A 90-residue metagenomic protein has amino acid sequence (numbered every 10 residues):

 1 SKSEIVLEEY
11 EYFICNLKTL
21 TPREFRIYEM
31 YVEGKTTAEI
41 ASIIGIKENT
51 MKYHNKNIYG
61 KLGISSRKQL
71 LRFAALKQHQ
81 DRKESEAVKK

Functional and structural regions predicted by a protein language model:
S1-S3, S42-I43: Short, motif-level signal for alpha-helix interfacial/capping segments enriched in acidic residues and aromatics/proline
K2-R26: Regulatory hinge/linker segments at domain boundaries that couple sensory/effector modules to output domains
Y10-F13, Y28, I46, N57: Preference for short coil/turn "hinge" residues that link or interrupt alpha-helices
I14, K56-K90: Basic, Lys/Arg-enriched C-terminal extension of HTH/homeodomain DNA-binding domains
F25-E29, Q69: Pre-recognition alpha-helix immediately N-terminal to the DNA-recognition helix within helix-turn-helix or winged-helix
Y31-K35, A74: Short helix-to-turn junction characteristic of helix-turn-helix DNA-binding domains, especially the helix
G34-Q69: Recognition helix of helix-turn-helix DNA-binding domains
